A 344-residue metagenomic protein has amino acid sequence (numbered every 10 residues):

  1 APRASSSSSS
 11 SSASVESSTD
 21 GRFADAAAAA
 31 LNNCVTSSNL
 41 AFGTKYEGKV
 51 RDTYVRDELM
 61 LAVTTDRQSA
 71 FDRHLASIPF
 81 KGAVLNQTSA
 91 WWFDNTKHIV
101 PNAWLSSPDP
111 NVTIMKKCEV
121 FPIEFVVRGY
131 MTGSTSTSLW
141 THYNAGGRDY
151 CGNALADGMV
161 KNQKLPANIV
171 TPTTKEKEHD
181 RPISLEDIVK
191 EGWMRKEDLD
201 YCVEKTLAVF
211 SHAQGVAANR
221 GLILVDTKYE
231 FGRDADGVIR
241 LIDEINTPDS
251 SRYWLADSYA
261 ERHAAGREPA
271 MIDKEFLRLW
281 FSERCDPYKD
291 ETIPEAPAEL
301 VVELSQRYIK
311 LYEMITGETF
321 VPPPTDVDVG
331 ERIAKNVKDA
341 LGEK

Functional and structural regions predicted by a protein language model:
A1-E16: N-terminal mitochondrial targeting presequence
D20-K175, P287-K344: Active-site loop/lid in soluble adenylation, ligation, and acyl-transfer enzymes
V50-Y54, K228, D236: Conserved beta-strand/loop block within the catalytic cores of divalent metal-dependent phospho-transfer/hydrolysis
N111, A217-D234: A short glycine-rich, hydrophobically flanked beta-strand micro-motif that places a catalytic Asp/Glu for divalent metal
K164-K196: A short mid-domain helix/strand-loop element embedded in enzyme catalytic domains that forms or borders the active-site
M194-V225: A long amphipathic alpha-helix within ATP-dependent nucleotide-binding catalytic cores
Y229-E275: Catalytic activation segment of kinase domains across protein kinase-like and atypical kinase folds
R262-L304: C-lobe/activation-segment region of protein kinase-like
